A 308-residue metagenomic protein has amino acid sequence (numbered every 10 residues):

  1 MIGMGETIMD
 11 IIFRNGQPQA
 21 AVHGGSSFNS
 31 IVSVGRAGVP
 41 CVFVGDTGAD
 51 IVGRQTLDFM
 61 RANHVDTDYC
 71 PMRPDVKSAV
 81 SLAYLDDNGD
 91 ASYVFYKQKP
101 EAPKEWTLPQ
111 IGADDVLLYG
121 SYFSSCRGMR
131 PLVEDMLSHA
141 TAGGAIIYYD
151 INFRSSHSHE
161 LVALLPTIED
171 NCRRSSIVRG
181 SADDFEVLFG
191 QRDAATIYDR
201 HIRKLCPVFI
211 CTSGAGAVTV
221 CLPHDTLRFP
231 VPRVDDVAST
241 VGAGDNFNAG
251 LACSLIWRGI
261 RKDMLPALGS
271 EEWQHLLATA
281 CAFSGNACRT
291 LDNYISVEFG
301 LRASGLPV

Functional and structural regions predicted by a protein language model:
M1-R14: Positively charged, low-complexity intrinsically disordered leader regions
G5-T7, S26, Y122, I151 (+1 more regions): Active-site metal-binding loops of divalent metal-dependent hydrolases
I11, P40-S121, A303-V308: Conserved N-terminal subdomain of the carbohydrate kinase-like
Q17-V32: Short catalytic helix/loop segments, enriched in acidic residues and glycine and frequently bearing histidine
N29-P40, L85, S254-I256: Alpha-helix C-terminal capping segments
Q110-G112, N171-C172, R203: A short, aliphatic-rich alpha-helical micro-motif
S124-D199, G216-A217: Conserved beta-alpha-beta core of the PfkB/ribokinase-like small-molecule kinase fold
S138, A194-V308: Conserved phosphate-binding/catalytic region of the ribokinase-like
